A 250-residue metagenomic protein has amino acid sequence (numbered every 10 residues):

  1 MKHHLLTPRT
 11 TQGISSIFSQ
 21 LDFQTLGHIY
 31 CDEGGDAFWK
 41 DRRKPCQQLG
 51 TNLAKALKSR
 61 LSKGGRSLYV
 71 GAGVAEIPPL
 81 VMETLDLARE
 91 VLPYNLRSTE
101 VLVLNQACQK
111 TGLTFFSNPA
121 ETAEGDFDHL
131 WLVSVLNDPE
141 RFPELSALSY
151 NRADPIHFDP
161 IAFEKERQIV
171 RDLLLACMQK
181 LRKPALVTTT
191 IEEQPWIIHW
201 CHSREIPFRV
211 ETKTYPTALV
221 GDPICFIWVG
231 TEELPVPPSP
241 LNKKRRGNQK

Functional and structural regions predicted by a protein language model:
K2-S62: Class I SAM-dependent methyltransferase Rossmann-like catalytic core, especially the SAM/SAH-binding loop
S62-V74: Conserved class I S-adenosyl-L-methionine
V74-A88: Conserved SAM-binding loop of SAM-dependent methyltransferases across substrates and taxa, primarily the Class I
R89-N95: Conserved SAM-binding motif I beta-strand of class I
Q109-P119: Conserved SAM-binding strand-loop segment of SAM-dependent methyltransferases
E121-W131: A short acidic, Gly/Pro-enriched loop at the edge of an enzyme's catalytic core that lines a small-molecule cofactor
V133-L173: Mobile active-site "lid"/loop adjacent to the S-adenosyl-L-methionine
Q194-N248: Class I S-adenosyl-L-methionine
